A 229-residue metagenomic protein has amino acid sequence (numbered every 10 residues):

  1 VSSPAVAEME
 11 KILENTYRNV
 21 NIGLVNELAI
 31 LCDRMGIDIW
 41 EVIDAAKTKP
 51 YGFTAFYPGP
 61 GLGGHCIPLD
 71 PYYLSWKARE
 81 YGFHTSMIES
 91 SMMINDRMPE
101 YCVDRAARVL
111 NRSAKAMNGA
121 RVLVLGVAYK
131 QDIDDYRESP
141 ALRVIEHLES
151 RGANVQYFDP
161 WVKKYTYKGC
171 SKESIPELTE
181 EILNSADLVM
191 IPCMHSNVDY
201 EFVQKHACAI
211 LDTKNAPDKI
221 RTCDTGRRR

Functional and structural regions predicted by a protein language model:
V1-R229: Structural/interface elements that position substrates and couple domains in central-metabolism enzymes
